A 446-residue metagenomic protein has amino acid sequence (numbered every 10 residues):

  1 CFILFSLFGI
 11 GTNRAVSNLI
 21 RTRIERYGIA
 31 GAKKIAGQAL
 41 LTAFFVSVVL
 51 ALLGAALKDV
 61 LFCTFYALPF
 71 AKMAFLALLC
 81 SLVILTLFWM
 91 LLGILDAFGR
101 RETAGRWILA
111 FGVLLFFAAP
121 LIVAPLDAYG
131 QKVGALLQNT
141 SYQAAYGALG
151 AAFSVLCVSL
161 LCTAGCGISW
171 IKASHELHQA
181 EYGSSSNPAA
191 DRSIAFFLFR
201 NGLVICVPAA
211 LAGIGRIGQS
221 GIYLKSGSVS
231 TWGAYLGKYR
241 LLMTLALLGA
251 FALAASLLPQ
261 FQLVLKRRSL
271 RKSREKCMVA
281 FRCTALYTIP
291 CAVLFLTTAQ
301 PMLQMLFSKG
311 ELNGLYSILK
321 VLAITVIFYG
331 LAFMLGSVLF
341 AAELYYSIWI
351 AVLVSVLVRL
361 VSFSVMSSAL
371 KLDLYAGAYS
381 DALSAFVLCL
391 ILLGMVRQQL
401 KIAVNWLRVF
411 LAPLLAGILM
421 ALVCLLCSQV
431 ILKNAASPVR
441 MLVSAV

Functional and structural regions predicted by a protein language model:
I10-E25, A250-S269, F281: Helix-loop junctions and terminal segments of transmembrane helices in multi-pass membrane transport/translocation
I29-F44, L53, A195-F199, L236 (+3 more regions): Interfacial transmembrane-helix starts/ends
L50-I214: Hydrophobic transmembrane helix module of multi-pass membrane transport proteins
V60-L78, M278, L296-Y329, A435-V439: Interfacial segments at transmembrane-helix termini and the short loops linking adjacent helices
L85-W107, I324-V354: Membrane-interface junctions at transmembrane-helix termini in multi-pass inner-membrane proteins
E102, G112-I168, Y346-W349, V356-L390 (+3 more regions): Membrane-interface helix-loop junctions in multi-pass transport and translocation proteins
S154-V158, C162, C166-W170, P188-Q262 (+1 more regions): Transmembrane helical elements of multi-pass membrane transporters/channels
L335-L344, L392-V409: Alpha-helical transmembrane segments
